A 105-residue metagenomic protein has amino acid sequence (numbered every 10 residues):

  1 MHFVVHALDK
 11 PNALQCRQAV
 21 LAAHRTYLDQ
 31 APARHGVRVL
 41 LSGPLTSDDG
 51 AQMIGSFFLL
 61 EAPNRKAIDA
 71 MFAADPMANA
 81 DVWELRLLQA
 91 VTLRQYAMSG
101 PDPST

Functional and structural regions predicted by a protein language model:
M1-T105: Conserved, structured core segments of small domains
